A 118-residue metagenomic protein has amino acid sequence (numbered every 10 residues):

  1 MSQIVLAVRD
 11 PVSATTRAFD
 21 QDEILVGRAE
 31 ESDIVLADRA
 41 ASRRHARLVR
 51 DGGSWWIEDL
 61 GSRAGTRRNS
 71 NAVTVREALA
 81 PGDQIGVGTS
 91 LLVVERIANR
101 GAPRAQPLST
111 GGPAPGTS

Functional and structural regions predicted by a protein language model:
M1-I4, T89-S118: Regulatory inter-domain linker segments that are low-complexity and enriched for serine/threonine/proline
S2-R9, S13-T89: Forkhead-associated
